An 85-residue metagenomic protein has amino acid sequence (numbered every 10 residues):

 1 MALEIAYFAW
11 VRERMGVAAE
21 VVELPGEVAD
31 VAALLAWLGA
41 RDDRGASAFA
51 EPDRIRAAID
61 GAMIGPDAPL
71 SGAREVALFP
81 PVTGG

Functional and structural regions predicted by a protein language model:
M1-G84: Ubiquitin-like/PB1-type beta-grasp interaction modules and other compact soluble beta-rich domains
